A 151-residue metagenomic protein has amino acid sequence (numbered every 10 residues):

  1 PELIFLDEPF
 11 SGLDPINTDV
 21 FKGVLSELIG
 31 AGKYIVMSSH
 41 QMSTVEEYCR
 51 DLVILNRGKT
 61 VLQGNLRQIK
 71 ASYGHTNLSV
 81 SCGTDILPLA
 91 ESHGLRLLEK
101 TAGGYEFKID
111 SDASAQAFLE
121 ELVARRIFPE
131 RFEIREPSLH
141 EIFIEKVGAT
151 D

Functional and structural regions predicted by a protein language model:
P1-E2, K33: A residue-level structural signal marking coil residues immediately N-terminal to beta-strands within the ABC ATPase
I4-E8: Catalytic Walker B motif of ABC-type/P-loop ATPase nucleotide-binding domains
S11-L13, T44: ABC ATPase nucleotide-binding domain "signature" loop
P15-N17: Helix N-cap at the start of a conserved alpha-helix in ABC-type nucleotide-binding domains
V20: Conserved mid-core alpha-helix of short-chain dehydrogenase/reductase
G23-K108: ABC transporter nucleotide-binding domain
T76-K146: Short, charged/small-residue-rich alpha-helical element at the C-terminal edge of ABC transporter nucleotide-binding
A149-D151: ABC-family P-loop ATPase nucleotide-binding domain
